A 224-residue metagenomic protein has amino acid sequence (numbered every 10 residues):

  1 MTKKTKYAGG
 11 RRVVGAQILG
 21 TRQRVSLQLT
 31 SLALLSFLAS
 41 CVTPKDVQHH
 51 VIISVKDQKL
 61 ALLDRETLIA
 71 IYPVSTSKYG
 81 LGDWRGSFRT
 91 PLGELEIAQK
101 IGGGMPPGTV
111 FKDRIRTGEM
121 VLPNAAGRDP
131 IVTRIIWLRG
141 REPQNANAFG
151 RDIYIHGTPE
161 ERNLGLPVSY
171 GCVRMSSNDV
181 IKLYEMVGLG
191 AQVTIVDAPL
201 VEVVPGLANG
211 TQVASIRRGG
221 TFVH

Functional and structural regions predicted by a protein language model:
K3-K4, Q17-I18: Charged/polar low-complexity intrinsically disordered segments
R11-R12, R22-R24: Basic polycationic patches enriched in arginine
A16, V25-Q28: Short, low-complexity intrinsically disordered segments enriched in A/P/G/S/L with frequent Arg, especially at protein
L38-S40: C-terminal motif of bacterial Sec signal peptides marking the signal peptidase cleavage site
V42-G80: A structural motif detector for short, solvent-exposed N-terminal "entry" segments of globular domains
D46, W84-R89, M105-H224: Exported/periplasmic cell-wall-interacting domains
I69, P73-M105: Electropositive
